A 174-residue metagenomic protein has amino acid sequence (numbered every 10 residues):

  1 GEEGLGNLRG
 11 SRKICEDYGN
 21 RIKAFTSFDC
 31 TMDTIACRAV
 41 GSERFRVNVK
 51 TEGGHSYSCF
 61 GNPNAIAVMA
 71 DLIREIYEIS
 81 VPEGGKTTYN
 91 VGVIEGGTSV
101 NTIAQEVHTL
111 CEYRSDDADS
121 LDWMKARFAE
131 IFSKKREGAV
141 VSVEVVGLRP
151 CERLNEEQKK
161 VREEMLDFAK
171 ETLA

Functional and structural regions predicted by a protein language model:
G1-R38: Acidic/histidine-rich catalytic neighborhood of metal-dependent amide-processing enzymes
I14, E43-R44: Glycine-rich, phosphate-binding/catalytic loops in enzymes
F28-C37, R44-A174: Metal-dependent amide/peptide-bond hydrolase catalytic core, centered on the "pita-bread" metallohydrolase fold
